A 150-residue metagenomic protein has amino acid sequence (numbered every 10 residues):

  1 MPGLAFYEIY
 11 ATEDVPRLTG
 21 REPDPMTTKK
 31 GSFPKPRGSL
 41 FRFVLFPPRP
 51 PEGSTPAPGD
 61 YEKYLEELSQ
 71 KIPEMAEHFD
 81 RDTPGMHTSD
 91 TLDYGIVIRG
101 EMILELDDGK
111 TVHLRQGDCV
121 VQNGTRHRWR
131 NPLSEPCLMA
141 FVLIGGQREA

Functional and structural regions predicted by a protein language model:
M1-P48: Short, well-structured hydrophobic secondary-structure segments
G31-K35, G53-A57, T83-S89, L106 (+2 more regions): Short histidine-centered beta-strand/loop micro-motifs that create catalytic or ligand/metal-coordination sites
F41-S89, N123-R126: Conserved short histidine dyad/triad with adjacent acidic residue
L45, H87-L104, G145: Short, conserved beta-strand element in jelly-roll/cupin
D93-Y94, C119-R128, S134-A150: A short hydrophobic beta-strand segment most commonly corresponding to one strand of the jelly-roll/cupin
E101-I103, T111, H127, Q147-R148: Short Gly/Pro-enriched loop/turn and capping motifs at secondary-structure junctions
L106-G124: Short acidic-glycine-tyrosine-enriched beta hairpin
